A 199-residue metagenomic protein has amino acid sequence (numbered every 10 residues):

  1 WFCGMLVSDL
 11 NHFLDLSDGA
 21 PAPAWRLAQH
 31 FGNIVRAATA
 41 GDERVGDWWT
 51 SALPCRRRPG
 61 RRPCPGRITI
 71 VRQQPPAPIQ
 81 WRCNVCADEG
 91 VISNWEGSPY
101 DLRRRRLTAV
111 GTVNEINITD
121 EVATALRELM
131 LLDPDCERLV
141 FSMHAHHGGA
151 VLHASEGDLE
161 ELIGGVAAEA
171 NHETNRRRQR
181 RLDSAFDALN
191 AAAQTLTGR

Functional and structural regions predicted by a protein language model:
W1-S51, W95-R106: Short, intrinsically disordered terminal segments enriched in charged and Pro/Gly residues
C3, R104-R199: Positively charged, low-complexity terminal tracts and the immediately adjacent first secondary-structure elements
A40-G41, R67-R72, G148-A150: Short secondary-structure capping micro-motifs at structural edges
D47-A52, R56, A77-P78: Flanking scaffold residues of small Cys/His-coordinated metal-binding clusters
A52-R58, C83-C86: Short cysteine-rich clusters marking metal-coordination/redox-active sites
R58-P65: Short coil-to-beta-strand transition motifs
G66-R103, H172, R177-L189: Short, compact, well-ordered microdomains
